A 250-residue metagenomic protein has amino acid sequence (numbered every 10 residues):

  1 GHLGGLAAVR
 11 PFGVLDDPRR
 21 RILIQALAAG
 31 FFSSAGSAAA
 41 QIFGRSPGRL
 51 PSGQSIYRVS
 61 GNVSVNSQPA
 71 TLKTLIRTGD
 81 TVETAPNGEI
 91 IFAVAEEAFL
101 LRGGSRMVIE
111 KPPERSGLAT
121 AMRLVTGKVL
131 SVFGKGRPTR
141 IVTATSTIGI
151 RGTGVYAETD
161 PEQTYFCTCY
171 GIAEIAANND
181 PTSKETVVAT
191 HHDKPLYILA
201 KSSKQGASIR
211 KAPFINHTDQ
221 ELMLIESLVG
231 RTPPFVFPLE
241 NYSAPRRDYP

Functional and structural regions predicted by a protein language model:
G1-R10, L130-S131, K135-G136: N-terminal amphipathic/basic-hydrophobic helices that include classical n-h-c signal peptides and signal-anchor
L3-S34: N-terminal secretory signal peptides and thylakoid transit peptides that target proteins across membranes
I22-F32, G36-T81, A85, A93-P250: Flexible, surface-exposed loop/linker segments and immediately adjacent secondary-structure boundaries
